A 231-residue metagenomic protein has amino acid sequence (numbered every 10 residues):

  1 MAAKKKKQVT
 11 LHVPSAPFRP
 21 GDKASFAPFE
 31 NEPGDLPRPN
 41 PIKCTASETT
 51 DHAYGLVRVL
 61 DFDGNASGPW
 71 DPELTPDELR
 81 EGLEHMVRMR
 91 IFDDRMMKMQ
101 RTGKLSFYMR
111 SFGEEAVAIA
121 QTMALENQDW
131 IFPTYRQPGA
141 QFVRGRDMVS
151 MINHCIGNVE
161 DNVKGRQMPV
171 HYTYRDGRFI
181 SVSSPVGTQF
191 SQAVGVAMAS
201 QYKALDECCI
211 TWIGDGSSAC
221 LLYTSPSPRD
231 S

Functional and structural regions predicted by a protein language model:
A2-I131: N-terminal amphipathic, basic-rich helices that act as targeting or association modules
I91-D94, K98-S225: Cofactor-binding active-site loop characterized by glycine-rich and histidine/acidic residues
P226-S231: A short, hydrophobic C-terminal helix/tail in secreted or cell-surface proteins
